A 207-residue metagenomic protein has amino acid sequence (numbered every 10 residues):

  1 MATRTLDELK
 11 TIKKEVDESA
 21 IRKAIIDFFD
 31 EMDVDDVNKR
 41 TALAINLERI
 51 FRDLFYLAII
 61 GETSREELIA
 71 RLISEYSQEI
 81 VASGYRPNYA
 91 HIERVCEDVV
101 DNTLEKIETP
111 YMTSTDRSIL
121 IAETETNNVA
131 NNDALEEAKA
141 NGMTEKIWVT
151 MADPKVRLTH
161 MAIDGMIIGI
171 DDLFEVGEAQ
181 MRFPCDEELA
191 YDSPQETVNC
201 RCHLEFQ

Functional and structural regions predicted by a protein language model:
M1-E137, N141-G142, L189, E205-Q207: N-terminal leader/targeting and assembly helices and adjacent pre-domain segments
D116-Q207: Acidic, glycine-rich two-metal-ion catalytic cores of nucleic acid-processing enzymes
